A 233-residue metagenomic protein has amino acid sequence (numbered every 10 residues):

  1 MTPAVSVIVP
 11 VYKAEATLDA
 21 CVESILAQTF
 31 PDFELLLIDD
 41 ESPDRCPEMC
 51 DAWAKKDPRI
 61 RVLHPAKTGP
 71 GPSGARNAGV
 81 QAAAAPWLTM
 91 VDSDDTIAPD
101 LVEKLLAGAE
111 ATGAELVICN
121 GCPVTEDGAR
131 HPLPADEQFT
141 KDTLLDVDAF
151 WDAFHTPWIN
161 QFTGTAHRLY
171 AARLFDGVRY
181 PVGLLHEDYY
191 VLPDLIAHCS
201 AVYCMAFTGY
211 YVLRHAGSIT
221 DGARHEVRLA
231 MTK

Functional and structural regions predicted by a protein language model:
M1-S24: N-proximal low-complexity "stem/linker" segments adjacent to membrane-targeting elements
S6-V9, L36-L37, H64, A197: Short hydrophobic beta-strand elements that form part of the catalytic alpha/beta core underpinning NDP-sugar/donor
V11-D19, D39, P43, P47 (+1 more regions): A structural helix-start
V22-H64: Acidic donor-binding segment of Leloir-type glycosyltransferases
P65, V91-S93: Catalytic metal- and UDP-sugar-binding loop of GT-A-like glycosyltransferases, i.e., residues flanking the conserved
P65-A83: Glycine-rich, basic loop-to-helix element that forms the pyrophosphate-binding segment of sugar-nucleotide handling
L88: Short aromatic/hydrophobic "clamp" motif used to bind/position activated sugar donors
S93-Y203, L213-V227: Donor-binding/catalytic cores of nucleotide-activated saccharide and glycerol-phosphate transferases/polymerases
